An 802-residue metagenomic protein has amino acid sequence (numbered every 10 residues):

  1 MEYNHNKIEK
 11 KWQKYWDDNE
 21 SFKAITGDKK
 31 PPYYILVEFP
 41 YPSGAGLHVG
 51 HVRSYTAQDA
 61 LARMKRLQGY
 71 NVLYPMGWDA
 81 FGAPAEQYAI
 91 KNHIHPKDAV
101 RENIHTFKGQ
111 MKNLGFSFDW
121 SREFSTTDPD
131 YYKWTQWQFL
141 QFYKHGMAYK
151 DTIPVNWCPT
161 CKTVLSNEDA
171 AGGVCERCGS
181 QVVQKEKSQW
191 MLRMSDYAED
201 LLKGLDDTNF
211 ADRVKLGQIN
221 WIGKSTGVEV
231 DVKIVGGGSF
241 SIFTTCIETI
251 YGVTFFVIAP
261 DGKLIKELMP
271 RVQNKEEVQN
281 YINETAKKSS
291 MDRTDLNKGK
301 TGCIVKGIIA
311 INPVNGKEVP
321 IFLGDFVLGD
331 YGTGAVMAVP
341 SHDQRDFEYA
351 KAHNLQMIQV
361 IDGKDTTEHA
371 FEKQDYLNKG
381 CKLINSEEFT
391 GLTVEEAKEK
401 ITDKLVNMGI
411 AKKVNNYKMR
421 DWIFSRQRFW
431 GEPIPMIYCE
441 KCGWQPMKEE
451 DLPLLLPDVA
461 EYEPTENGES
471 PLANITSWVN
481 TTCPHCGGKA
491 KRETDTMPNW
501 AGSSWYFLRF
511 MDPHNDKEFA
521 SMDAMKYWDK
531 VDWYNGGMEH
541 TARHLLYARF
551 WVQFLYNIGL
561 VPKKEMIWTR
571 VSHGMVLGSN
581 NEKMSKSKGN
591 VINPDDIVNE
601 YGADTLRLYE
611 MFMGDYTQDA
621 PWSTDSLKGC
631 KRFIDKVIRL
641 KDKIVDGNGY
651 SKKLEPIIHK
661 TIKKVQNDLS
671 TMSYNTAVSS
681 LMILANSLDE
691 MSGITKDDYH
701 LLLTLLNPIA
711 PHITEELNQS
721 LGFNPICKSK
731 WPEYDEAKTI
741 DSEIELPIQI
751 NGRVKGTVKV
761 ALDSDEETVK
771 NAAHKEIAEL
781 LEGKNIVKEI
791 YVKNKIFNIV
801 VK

Functional and structural regions predicted by a protein language model:
M1-L36, R66-P75, A99-K108, Y281-F322 (+1 more regions): Conserved oxyanion/phosphate-binding beta-strand-loop segments in alpha/beta enzyme cores
M1-P32, A259-G262, R271-E276, V336 (+11 more regions): Basic, alpha-helical terminal appendages of large translation-related enzymes
E2, K11, Y15-N19, K91-I247 (+10 more regions): Residue patterns forming the tRNA-binding/recognition surfaces of aminoacyl-tRNA synthetases and related DALR
Y3, K224-E229, D362, F371-D403 (+8 more regions): Long, charged, mostly alpha-helical binding arms that flank functional sites
I25-I94, V100, E123-Q138, T244-T245 (+2 more regions): N-terminal catalytic cores of NTP/NDP-binding nucleotidyl/phosphoryl-transfer enzymes
Q58-D59, N71, K266-K364, D375: Catalytic alpha/beta core of large soluble enzyme barrels
D79, K144-N156, K413-C442, N499 (+4 more regions): Helix-rich, typically C-terminal accessory recognition domains appended to large enzymatic cores
S195, D200-G223, A259, K263-I304 (+3 more regions): Amphipathic alpha-helical
